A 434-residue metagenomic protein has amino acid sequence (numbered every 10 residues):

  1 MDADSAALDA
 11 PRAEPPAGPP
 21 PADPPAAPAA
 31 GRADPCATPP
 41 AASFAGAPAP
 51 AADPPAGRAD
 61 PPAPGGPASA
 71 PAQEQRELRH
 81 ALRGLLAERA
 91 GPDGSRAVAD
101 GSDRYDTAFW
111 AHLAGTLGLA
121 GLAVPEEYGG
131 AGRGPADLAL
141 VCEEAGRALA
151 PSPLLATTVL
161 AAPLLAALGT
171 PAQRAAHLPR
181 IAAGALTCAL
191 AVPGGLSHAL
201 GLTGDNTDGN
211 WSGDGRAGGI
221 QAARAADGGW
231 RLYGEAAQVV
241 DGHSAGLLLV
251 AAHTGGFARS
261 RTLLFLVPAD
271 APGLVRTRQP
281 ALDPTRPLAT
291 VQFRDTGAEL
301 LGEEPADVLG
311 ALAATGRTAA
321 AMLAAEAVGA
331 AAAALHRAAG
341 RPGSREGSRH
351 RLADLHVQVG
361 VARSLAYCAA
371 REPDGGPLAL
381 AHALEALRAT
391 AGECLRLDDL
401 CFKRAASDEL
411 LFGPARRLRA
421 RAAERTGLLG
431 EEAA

Functional and structural regions predicted by a protein language model:
M1-Q73, G94, G194-D227, G255-G256: Intrinsically disordered, low-complexity terminal tails and inter-domain linkers enriched for S/T/G/P/D/E
D2-P11, D60-P67, L78-R79, L395-A434: Glycine-rich phosphate/cofactor-binding loops in nucleotide/flavin-utilizing enzymes
D4, P11, P67-E74, L78 (+1 more regions): Glycine-rich beta->alpha junctions and the first turn(s) of the following alpha-helix
P92-T116, G130: Short secondary-structure junction/hinge motifs that connect adjacent elements
G94-G101, G343, H356-K403: C-terminal helix-coil-helix/basic helical segment that borders enzyme active sites and/or dimer interfaces and provides
A114-A175, P179, A183, S244: Internal helix-loop-helix
A120, A183-H198, G204: A short, Trp-centered hydrophobic/proline-enriched beta-strand micro-motif
A191, G229-L274: A short core secondary-structure module
